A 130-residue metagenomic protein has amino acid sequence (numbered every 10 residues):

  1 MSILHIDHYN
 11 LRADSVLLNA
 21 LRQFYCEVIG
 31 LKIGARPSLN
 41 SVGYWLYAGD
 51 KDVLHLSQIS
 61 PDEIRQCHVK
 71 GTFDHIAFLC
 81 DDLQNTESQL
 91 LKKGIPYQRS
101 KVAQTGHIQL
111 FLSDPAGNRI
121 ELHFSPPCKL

Functional and structural regions predicted by a protein language model:
M1-L4, S88, K92-L130: Vicinal oxygen chelate
M1-R22, D74-I76, K129-L130: N-terminal beta-strand motif that seeds the catalytic metal site of vicinal oxygen chelate
L11-V53: Core segments of cupin and vicinal oxygen chelate
A20-Q23, E27, Q84-K92, P96: Replace "anionic and nucleotidyl ligands
A35-S38, D74, S100-V102: Short beta-strand
N40, T72, G106: Exposed loop/turn and edge beta-strand positions of beta-sandwich/beta-sheet ligand-binding modules
V53, I59-P61: Short, conserved turn/kink motifs that form compact alpha/beta structural patches or helix kinks used as
V69-L90: Mid-chain, well-packed structural core segment of small domains
